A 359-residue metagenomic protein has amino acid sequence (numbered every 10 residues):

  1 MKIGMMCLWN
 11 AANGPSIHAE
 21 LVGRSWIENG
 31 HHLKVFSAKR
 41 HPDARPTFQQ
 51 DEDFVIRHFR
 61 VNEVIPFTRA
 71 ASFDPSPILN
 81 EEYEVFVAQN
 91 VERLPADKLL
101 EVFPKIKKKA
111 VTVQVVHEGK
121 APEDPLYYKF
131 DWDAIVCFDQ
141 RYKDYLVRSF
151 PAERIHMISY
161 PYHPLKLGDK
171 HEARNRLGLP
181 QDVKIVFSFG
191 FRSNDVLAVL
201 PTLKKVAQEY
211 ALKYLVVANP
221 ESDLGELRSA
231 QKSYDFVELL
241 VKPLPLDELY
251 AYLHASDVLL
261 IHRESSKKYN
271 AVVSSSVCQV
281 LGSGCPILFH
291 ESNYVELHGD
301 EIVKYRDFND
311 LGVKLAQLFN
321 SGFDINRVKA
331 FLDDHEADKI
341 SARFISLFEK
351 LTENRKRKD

Functional and structural regions predicted by a protein language model:
M6-E20, D43, L94, S193-L197 (+1 more regions): A short, glycine/small-residue-rich beta-strand->loop->alpha-helix junction that serves as a flexible
L8-A12, R24-T68, P220-D223: N-terminal strand-loop element at the rim of the active site of nucleotide-sugar-dependent glycosyltransferases
G14, R306, F319-R355: A charged, aromatic-enriched C-terminal amphipathic alpha-helix characteristic of glycosyltransferases across folds
A88-K98, V116: Short His-centered aromatic/hydrophobic patch
G119, R141-Y142, M157-G168, R192 (+1 more regions): Short beta-strand->alpha-helix junction loop in the catalytic core of nucleotide-activated group-transfer enzymes
E123-P125, F130-R154, Y162-P164, E226: A short, active-site helix/loop in glycosyltransferases that binds the activated sugar's phosphate group
R174-A230, K242-D247: Conserved catalytic-core segment of nucleotide-activated headgroup transferases in glycan assembly
S193-N194, D247, I261-C278, F289-L297: Nucleotide-sugar-dependent
